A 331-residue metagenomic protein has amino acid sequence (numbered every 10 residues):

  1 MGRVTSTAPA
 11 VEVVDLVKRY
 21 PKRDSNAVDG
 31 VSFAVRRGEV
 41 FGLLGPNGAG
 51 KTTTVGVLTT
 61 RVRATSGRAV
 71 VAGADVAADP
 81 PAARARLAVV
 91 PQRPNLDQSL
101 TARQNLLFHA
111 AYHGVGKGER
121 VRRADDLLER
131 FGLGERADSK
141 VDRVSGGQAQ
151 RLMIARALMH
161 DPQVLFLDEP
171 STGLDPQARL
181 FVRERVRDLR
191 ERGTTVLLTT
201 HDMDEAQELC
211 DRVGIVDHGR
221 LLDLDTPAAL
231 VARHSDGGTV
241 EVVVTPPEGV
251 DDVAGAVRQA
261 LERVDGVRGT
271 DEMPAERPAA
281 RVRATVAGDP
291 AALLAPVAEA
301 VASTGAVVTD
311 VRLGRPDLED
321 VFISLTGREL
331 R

Functional and structural regions predicted by a protein language model:
G2-E12, V17-G30, R37, P80: A short, flexible loop at the N-terminus of ABC-type nucleotide-binding domains that lies
L107, A111, G118-R136: Conserved ABC ATPase "signature" region
K140-V144: Conserved ABC ATPase signature
D161: Conserved catalytic motifs of ABC-family nucleotide-binding domains
L165-D168: Catalytic Walker B motif of ABC-type/P-loop ATPase nucleotide-binding domains
R183-A287: ABC transporter nucleotide-binding domain
